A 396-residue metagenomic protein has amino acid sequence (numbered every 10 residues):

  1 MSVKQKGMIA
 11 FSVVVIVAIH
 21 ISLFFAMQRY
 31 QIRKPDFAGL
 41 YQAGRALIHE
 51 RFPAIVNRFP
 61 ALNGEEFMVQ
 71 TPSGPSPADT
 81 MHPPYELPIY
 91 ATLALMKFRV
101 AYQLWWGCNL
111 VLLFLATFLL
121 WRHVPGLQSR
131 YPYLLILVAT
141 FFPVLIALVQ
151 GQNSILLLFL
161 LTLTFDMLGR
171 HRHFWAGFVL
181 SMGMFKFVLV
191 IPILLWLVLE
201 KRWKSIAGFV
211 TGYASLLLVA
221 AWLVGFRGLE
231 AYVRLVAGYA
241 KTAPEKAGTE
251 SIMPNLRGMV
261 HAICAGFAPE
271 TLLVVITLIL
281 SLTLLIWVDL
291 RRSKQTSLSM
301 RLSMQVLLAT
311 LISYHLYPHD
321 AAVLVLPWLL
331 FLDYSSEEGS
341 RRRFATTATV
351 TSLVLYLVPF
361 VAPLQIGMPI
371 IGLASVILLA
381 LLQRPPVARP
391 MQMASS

Functional and structural regions predicted by a protein language model:
M1-W175, L197-V325, Y334, R389-S396: Primarily membrane-embedded glycan-assembly and transfer machineries that use lipid-linked glycans
A18, L332-S396: Aromatic-enriched
F174-F187, I191-L197, Q305-I312, L353-Y356: Membrane-interface alpha helices of multi-pass inner-membrane proteins
F185-V188, S215-V219, F344-T347: Membrane-embedded alpha-helical segments of transport systems, primarily multispan ion/solute transporters
W328-L329: Claisen-condensing/thiolase-fold acyl-transfer catalytic domains that form or cleave C-C bonds in fatty acid
